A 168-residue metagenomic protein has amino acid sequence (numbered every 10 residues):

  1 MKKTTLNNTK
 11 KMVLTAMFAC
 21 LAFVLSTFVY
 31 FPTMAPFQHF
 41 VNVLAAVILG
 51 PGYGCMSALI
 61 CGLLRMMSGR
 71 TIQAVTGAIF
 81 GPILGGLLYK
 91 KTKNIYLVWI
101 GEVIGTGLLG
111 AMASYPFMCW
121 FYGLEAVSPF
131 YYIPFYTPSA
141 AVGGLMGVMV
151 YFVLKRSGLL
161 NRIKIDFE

Functional and structural regions predicted by a protein language model:
M1-E168: Loop-helix junctions at membrane interfaces
